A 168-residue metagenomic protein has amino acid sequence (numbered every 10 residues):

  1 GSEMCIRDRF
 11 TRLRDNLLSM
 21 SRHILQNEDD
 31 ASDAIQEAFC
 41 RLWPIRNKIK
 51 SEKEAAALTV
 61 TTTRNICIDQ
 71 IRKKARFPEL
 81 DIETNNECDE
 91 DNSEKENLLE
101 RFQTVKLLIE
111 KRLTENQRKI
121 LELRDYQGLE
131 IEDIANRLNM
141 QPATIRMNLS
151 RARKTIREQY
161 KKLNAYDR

Functional and structural regions predicted by a protein language model:
G1-C5: Short, small-residue-biased leader/transition segments that mark boundaries at the very start of proteins
R9-E28, P44-I45: Amphipathic, Lys/Arg- and hydrophobic-enriched alpha-helical face
F10, I35, I71, L149 (+2 more regions): DNA major-groove recognition helix of helix-turn-helix
S19, D33-C40, P44, K53-N65: Structural recognition of an alpha-helix C-terminal capping motif at a helix-to-coil junction
T61-L80: Arg/Lys-rich amphipathic alpha helix in sigma70-family domain 2
R64, E132, N136-L163: DNA-recognition helix of helix-turn-helix
C88-E122, Q127-N136, R157: Amphipathic alpha-helical segment used for protein-protein interaction
